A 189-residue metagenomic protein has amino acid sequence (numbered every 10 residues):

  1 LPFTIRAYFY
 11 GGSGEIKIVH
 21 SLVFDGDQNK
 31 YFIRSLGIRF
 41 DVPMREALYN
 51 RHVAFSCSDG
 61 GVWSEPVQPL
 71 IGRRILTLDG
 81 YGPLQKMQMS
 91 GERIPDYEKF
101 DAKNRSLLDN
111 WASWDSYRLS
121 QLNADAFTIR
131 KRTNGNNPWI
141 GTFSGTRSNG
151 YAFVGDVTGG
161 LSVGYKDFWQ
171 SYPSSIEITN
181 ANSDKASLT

Functional and structural regions predicted by a protein language model:
L1-T189: Beta-strand/loop-rich accessory regions of lumenal/periplasmic or secreted enzymes, predominantly carbohydrate-active
